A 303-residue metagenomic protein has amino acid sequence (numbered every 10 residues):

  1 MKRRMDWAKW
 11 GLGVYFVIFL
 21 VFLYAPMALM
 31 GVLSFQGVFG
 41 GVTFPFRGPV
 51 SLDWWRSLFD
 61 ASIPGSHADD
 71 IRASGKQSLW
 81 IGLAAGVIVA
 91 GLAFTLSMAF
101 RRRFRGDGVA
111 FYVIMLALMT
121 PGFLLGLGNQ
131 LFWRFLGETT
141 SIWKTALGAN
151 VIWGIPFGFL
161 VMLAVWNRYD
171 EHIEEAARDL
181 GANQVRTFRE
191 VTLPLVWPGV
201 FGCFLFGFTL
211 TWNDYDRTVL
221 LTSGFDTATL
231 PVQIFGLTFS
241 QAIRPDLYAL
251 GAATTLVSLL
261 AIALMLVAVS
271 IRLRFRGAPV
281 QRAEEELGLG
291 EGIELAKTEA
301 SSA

Functional and structural regions predicted by a protein language model:
M1-L33, S301: N-terminal signal-anchor/first transmembrane alpha helix
M1-W7, W80-I114, L127, L131 (+2 more regions): Transmembrane-helix boundary motif in ABC transporter permease subunits
K2, W7-L12, L163-E174, R178 (+3 more regions): C-terminal transmembrane helix and the adjacent membrane-cytosol boundary/short C-terminal tail of inner/organellar
R4-A8, G41, W54-G65, T211-I271 (+2 more regions): Interhelical loop and adjacent transmembrane-helix boundary motif in polytopic membrane transport permeases
V14-Y15, L20-M27, V151, F159-M162 (+2 more regions): Transmembrane alpha-helices
V21, R72, K76, W80-L92 (+7 more regions): Hydrophobic alpha-helical transmembrane segments of multipass integral membrane proteins, especially permease/channel
F44-P45, L52, G106-G108, P121-G154 (+2 more regions): Membrane-interfacial helix termini and adjacent extracytoplasmic/periplasmic loops of multi-pass transporters
G75, A99, L116, H172-L180 (+1 more regions): Short hydrophobic faces within alpha-helices
